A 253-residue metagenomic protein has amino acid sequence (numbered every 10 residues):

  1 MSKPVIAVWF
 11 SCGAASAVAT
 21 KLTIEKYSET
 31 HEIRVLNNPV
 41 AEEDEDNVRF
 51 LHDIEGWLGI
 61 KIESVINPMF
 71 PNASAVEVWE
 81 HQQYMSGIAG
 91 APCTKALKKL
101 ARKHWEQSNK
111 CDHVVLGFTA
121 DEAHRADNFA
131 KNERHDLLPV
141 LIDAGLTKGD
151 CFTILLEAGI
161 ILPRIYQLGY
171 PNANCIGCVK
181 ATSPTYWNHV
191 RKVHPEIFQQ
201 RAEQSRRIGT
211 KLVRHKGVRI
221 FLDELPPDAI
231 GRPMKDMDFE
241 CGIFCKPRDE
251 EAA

Functional and structural regions predicted by a protein language model:
M1-A253: Nucleotide-activated chemistry modules centered on ATP-dependent adenylation/adenylyltransferase
